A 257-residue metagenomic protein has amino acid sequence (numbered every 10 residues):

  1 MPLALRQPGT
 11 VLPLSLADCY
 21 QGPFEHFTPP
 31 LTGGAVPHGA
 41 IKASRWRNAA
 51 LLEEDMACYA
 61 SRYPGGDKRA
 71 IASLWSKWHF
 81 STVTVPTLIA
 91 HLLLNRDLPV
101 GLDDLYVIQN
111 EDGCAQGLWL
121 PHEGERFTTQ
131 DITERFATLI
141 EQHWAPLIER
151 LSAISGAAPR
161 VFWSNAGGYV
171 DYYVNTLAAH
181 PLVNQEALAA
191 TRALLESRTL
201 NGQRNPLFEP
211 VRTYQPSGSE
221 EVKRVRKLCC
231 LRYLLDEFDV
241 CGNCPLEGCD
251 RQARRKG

Functional and structural regions predicted by a protein language model:
M1-L92: N-terminal, charged low-complexity regulatory/assembly segments
L52-E221: Hydrophobic, aromatic-lined core segments that form the binding pocket/scaffold for planar heteroaromatic ligands
R226-R251: Local cysteine-cluster metal-coordination motifs and their immediate loop/turn environment, predominantly Fe-S cluster
Q252-G257: Compact nucleic-acid interaction/catalytic patches
